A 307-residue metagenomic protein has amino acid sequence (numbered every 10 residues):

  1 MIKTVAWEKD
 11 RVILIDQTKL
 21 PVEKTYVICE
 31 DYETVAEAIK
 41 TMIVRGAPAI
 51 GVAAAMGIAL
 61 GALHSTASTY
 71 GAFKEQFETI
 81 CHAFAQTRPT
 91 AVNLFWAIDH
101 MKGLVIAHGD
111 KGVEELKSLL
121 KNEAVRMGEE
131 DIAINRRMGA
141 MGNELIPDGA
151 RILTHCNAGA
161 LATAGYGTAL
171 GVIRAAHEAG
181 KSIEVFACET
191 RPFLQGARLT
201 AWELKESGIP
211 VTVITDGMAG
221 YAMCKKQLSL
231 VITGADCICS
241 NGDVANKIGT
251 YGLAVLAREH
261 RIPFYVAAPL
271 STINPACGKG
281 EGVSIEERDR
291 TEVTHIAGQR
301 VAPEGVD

Functional and structural regions predicted by a protein language model:
K3-K111: Long amphipathic alpha-helical segments
I15, A53, F95-A97, L153-N157 (+3 more regions): Short beta-strand segments
V27-I43, E75, E144-I152, A297-D307: Short, hydrophobic/aliphatic alpha-helical segments
N93-L153, I183, A187-V231: Ligand-binding beta-strand-loop-alpha-helix segment within the catalytic cores of soluble metabolic enzymes
R136-A140, T168-V172, V213-T215, N246-G249: Active-site glycine-rich loop that binds ribose-phosphate moieties when present
E144-I146, A150-L170: Helix-rich catalytic cores of soluble enzyme domains
G167-E178, A254: Histidine-anchored nucleotide/phosphate-binding helix
S182-I183, C188-D307: Conserved phosphate- and dinucleotide-binding cores of soluble alpha/beta proteins, encompassing both enzyme active
